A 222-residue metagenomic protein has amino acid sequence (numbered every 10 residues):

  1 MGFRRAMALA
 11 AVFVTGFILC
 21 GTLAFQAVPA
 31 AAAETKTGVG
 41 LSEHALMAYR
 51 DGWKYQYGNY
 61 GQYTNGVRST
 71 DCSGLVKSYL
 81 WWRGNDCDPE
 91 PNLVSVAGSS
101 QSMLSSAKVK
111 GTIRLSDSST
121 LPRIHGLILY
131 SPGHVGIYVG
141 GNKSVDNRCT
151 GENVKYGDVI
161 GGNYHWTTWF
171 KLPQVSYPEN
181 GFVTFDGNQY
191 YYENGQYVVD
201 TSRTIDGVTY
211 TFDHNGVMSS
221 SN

Functional and structural regions predicted by a protein language model:
M1-A10: Bacterial Sec-dependent N-terminal signal peptides
A10-T22: Bacterial N-terminal signal peptides
C20-T37: Sec-dependent signal peptide cleavage junction
A24, A33, S105, S119-T120 (+1 more regions): Extracellular adhesion/carbohydrate-binding repeat motifs centered on closely spaced tryptophans
A32-D88, S131-H134, V145-N147: N-terminal capping segments
T35, V39, K77, N85-Y156: ...with weaker cross-activation on analogous glycine-rich loops/strands in unrelated enzymes
R83-V96, P173-P178, G216: Short, well-structured beta-strand/strand-turn elements
G162-P178: A recurrent domain-boundary module in secreted/ectodomain proteins
